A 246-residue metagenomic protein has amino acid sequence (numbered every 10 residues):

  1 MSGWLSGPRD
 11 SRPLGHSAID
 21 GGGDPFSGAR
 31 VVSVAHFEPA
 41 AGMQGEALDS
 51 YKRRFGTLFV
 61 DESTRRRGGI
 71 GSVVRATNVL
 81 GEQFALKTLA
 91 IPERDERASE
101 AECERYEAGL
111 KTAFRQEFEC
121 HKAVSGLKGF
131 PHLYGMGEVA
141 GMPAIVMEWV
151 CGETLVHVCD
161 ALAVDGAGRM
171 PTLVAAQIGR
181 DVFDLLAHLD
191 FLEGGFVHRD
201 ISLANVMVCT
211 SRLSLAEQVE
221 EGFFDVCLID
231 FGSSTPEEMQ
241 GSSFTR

Functional and structural regions predicted by a protein language model:
G3-G56: Juxta-kinase regulatory segment immediately upstream of eukaryotic protein kinase catalytic domains
E62-G68, V73: Protein kinase glycine-rich loop
E102-A123: AlphaC helix of the eukaryotic protein kinase fold
M136: Activation-segment/catalytic-loop signature of the eukaryotic protein kinase fold
A140-T154: Conserved short submotifs of the Hanks-type protein kinase catalytic core that shape the nucleotide-binding pocket
I178-G179: Activation segment signature within eukaryotic-like protein kinase domains
D190-T210: Catalytic-loop of the protein kinase fold
A204-R246: Activation segment/activation loop of eukaryotic-type protein kinase catalytic domains
